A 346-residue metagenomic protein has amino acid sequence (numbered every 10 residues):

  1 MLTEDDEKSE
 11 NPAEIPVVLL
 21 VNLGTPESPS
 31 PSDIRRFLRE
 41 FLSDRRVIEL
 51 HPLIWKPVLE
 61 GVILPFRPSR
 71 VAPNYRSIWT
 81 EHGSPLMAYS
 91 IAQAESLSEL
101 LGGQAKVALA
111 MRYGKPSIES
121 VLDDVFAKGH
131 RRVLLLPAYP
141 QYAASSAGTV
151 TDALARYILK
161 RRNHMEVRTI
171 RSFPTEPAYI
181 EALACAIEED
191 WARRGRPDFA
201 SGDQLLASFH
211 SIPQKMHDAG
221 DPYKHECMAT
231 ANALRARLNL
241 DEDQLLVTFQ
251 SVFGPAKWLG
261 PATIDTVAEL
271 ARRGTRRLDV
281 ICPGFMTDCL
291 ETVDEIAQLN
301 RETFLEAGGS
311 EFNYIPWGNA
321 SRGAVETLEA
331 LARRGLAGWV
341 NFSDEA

Functional and structural regions predicted by a protein language model:
L2-A346: Active-site-proximal alpha-helix that buttresses catalytic centers in soluble enzyme cores
